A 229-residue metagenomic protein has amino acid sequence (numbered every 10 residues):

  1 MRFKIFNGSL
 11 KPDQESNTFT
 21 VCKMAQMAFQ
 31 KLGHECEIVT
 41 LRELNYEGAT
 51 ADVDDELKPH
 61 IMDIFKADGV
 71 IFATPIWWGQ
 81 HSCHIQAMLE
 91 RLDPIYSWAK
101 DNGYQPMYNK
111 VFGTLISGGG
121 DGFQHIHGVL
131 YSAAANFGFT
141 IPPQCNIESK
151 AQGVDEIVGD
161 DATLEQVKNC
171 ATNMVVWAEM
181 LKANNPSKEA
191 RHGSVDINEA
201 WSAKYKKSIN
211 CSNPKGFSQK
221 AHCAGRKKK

Functional and structural regions predicted by a protein language model:
M1-N102, I157, D161-I197: N-terminal beta1-alpha1-beta2 submodule of the flavodoxin-like/Rossmannoid cofactor-binding fold
K4-N7, R42, T114-S117, P143-K150 (+1 more regions): Ligand-binding pocket scaffold of soluble enzyme catalytic domains
K11, W77, G119-G120, G216: Short beta->alpha junction loops/turns
H60-D63, H81-M88, Y108, G122 (+3 more regions): Amphipathic alpha-helical interface surfaces
G103-I147, E165: Short, glycine-/small-residue-rich phosphate/pyrophosphate-handling segment
N198-K229: Arg/Lys-rich, low-complexity, intrinsically disordered basic segments
